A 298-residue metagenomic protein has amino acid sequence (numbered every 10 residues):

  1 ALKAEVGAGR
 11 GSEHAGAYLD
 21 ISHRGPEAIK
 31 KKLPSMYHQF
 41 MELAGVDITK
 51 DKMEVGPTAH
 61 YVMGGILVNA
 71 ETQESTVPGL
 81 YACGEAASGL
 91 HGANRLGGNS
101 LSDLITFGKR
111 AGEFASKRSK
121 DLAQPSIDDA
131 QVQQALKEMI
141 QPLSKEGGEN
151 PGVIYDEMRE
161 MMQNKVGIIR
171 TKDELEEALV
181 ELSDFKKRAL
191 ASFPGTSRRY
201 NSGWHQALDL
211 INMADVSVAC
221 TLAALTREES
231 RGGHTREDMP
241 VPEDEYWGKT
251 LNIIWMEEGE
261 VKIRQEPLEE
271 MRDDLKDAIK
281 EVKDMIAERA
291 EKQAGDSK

Functional and structural regions predicted by a protein language model:
A1-D47, D51, F114-K120, E160: An anion/pyrophosphate-binding glycine-rich loop and adjacent beta-alpha core in soluble alpha-beta enzymes
V6-R10, Y61-M63, L67-A82, A86-K298: Glycine- and aromatic-enriched mobile tails/lids
Q39-T76: FAD/FMN-dependent oxidoreductases across multiple families
